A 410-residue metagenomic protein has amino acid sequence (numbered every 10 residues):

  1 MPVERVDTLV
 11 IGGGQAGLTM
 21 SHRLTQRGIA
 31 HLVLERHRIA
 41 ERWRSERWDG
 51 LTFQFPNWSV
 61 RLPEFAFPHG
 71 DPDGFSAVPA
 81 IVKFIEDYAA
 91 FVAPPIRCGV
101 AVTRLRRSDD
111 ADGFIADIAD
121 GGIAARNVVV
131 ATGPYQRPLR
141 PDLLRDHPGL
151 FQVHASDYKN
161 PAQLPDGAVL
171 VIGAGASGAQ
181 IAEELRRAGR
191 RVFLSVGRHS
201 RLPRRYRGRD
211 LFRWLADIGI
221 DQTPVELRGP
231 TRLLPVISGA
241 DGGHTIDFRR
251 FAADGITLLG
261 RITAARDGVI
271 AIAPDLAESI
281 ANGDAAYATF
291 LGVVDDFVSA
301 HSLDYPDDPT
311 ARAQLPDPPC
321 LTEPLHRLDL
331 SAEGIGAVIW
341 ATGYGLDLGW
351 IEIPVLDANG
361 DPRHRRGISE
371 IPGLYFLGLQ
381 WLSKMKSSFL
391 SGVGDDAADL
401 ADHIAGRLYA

Functional and structural regions predicted by a protein language model:
P2-G13, L18-S45, F75-A410: Flavin (primarily FAD) cofactor-binding/catalytic cores of flavoenzymes
A40-E64, F251: Redox-cofactor-proximal catalytic regions of oxidoreductases
L62-A66, G378-Q380: A short small-residue
P68-P72: A short acidic, helix-capping loop that chelates divalent metal ions and anchors anionic groups
